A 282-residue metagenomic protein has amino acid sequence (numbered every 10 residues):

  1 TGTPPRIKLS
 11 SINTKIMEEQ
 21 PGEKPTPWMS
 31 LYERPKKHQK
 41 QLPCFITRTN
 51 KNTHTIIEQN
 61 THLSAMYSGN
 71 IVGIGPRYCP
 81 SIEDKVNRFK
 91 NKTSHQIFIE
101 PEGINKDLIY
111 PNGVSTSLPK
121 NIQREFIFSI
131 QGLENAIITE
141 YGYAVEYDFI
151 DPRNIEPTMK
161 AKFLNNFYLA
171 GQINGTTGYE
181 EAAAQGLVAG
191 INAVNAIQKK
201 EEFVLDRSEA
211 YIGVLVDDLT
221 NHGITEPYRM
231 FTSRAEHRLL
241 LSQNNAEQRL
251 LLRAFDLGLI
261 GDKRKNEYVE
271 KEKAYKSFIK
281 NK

Functional and structural regions predicted by a protein language model:
T1-R124, I212, V216, N221-K282: An anion/pyrophosphate-binding glycine-rich loop and adjacent beta-alpha core in soluble alpha-beta enzymes
T1-S11, I130, N135, I191-A196: Glycine-rich loop(s) and the adjacent beta-strand/alpha-helix scaffold that form part
H62-M66, I127-N135, N195-K199, L259: Generic secondary-structure signature for well-ordered alpha-helical cores
K92-T93, G132-L133, F163-L164, A183 (+1 more regions): Short, well-ordered loop/turn elements at secondary-structure boundaries
Y110-T176, F203-D217: A glycine-rich dinucleotide-binding beta-alpha-beta segment and adjacent secondary-structure elements that constitute
L169, I173, A184, D256: Short glycine/serine/threonine-biased micro-segments
Q172-E180, E236-R238: Glycine-rich phosphate/pyrophosphate-binding beta-alpha loops
A182-L205: Internal hydrophobic alpha-helix adjacent to the cofactor/substrate pocket in enzyme cavities
